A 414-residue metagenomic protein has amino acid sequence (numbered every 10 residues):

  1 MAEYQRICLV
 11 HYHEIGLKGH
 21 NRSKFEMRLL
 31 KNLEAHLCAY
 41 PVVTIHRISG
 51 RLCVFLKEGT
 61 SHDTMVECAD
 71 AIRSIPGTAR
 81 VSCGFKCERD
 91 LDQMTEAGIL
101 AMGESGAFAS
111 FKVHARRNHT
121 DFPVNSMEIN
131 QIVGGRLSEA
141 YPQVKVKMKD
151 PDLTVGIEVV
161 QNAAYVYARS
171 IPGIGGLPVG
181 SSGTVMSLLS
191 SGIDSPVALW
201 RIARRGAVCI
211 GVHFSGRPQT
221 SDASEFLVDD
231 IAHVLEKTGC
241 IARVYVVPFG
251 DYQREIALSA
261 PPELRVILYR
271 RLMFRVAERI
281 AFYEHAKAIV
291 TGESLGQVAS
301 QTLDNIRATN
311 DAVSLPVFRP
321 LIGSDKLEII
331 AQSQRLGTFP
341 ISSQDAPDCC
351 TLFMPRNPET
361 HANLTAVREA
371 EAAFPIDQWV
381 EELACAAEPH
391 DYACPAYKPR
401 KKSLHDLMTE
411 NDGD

Functional and structural regions predicted by a protein language model:
M1-M186, P196-A242, E359, L364 (+2 more regions): RNA-binding accessory domains that recognize and position tRNA/RNA substrates
I132-L137, Q143, S170-S182, F249 (+5 more regions): Active-site adenylate/phosphate-handling loop in enzymes that bind or generate adenylated species
S187, G211-H213, V246, T291 (+1 more regions): Structural beta-sheet core signal
G192: Conserved G/P- and acidic residue-centered "switch" motifs that form tight phosphate/ATP-binding loops in soluble
A232-S259, A346-C349: A conserved beta-strand->alpha-helix junction
Q297, D345-F353: Small/polar glycine-rich anion-binding or flexible loop at a beta-alpha turn
G337-D345: A short alpha-helix-loop-beta-strand transition element characteristic of N-terminal alpha/beta dinucleotide-binding
